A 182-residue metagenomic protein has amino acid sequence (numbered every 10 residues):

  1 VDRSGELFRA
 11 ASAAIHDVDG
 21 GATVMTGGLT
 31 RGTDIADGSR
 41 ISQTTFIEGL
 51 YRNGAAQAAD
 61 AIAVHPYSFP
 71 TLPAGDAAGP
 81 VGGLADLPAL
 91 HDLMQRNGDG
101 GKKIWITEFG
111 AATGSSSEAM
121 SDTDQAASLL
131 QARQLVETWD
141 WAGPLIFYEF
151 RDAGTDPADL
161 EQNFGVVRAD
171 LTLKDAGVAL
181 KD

Functional and structural regions predicted by a protein language model:
V1-A126, D159, V166: Noncatalytic carbohydrate-binding groove/subsite architecture in carbohydrate-active enzymes
G114-D182: Aromatic-rich peripheral "rim/lid" segments of glycoside hydrolase catalytic domains that contact and position glycan
